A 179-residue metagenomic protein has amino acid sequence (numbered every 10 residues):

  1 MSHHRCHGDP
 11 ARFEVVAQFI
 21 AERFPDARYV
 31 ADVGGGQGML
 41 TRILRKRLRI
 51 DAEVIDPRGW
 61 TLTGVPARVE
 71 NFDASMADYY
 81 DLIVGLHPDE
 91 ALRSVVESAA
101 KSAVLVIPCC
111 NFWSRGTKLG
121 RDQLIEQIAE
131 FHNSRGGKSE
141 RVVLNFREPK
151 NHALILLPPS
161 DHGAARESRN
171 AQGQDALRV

Functional and structural regions predicted by a protein language model:
M1-D26, M39-R47, L177-V179: S-adenosyl-L-methionine
A31-S75: SAM cofactor-binding core of SAM-dependent methyltransferases, primarily the Rossmann-like beta-alpha-beta module
G38-T41, A91-V95: Short, well-ordered alpha-helical microsegments
L62-P66, F112-D122: Short, charged, surface-exposed secondary-structure boundary motifs
D81-S94, C110: A short SAM/SAH-binding and catalytic strip from SAM-dependent methyltransferases
S102-R115: Conserved beta-strand signature within the Rossmann-like core of class I S-adenosyl-L-methionine
L119-R166: Active-site capping/gating segments
D161-V179: Flexible, glycine-/basic-rich loop-and-beta segments that form/coincide with the SAM-dependent methyltransferase
